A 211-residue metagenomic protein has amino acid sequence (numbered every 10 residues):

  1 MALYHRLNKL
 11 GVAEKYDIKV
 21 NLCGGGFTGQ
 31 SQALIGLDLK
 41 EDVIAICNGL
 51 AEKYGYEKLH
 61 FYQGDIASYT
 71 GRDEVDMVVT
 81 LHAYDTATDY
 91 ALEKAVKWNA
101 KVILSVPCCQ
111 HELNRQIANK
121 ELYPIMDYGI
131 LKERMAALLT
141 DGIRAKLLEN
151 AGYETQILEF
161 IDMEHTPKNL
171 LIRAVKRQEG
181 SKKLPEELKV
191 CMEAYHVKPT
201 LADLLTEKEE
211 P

Functional and structural regions predicted by a protein language model:
M1: Conserved SAM-binding loop and adjacent beta-strand
H5, L10-I18, L22, L39-P211: Class I S-adenosyl-L-methionine
G24-G26: Class I S-adenosyl-L-methionine
A33-D38: Conserved SAM-binding motif I beta-strand of class I
